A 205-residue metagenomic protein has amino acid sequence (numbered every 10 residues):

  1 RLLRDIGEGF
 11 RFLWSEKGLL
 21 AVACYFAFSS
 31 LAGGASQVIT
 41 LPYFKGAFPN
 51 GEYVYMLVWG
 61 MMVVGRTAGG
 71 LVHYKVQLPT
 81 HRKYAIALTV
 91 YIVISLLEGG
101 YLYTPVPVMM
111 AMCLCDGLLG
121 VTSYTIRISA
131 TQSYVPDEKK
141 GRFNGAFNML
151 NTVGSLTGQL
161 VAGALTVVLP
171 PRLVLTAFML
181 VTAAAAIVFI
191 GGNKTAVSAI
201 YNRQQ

Functional and structural regions predicted by a protein language model:
R1-A23: Juxtamembrane intracellular "pre-TM" segments in multi-pass secondary transporters
G7, T40-Q205: C-terminal transmembrane bundle of multi-pass solute transporters/carriers
L19-S29, Y84-A87: Alpha-helical transmembrane segments of multi-pass integral membrane proteins
F26-Q37, S155: Conserved extracellular-gate-facing transmembrane-helix segments in secondary transporters
